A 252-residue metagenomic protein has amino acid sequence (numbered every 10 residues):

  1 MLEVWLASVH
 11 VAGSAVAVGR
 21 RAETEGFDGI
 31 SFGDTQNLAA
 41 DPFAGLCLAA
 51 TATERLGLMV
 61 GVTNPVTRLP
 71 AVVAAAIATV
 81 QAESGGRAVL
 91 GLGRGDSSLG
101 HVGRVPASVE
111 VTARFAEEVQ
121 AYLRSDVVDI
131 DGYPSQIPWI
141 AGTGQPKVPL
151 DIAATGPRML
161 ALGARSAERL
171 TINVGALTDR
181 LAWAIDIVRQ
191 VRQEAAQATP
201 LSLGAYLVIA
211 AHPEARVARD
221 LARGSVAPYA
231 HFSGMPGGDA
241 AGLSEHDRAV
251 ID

Functional and structural regions predicted by a protein language model:
M1-V60, V148: N-terminal beta1-alpha1-beta2 module of alpha/beta enzyme domains
L2-A7, I30-F32, G57-G61, A88-L92 (+3 more regions): Hydrophobic faces of well-ordered beta-strands that scaffold small-molecule active sites in alpha/beta enzyme cores
V9-G13, G33-D41, P65-A71, L177-L181 (+1 more regions): Acidic-and-aromatic substrate-binding clefts and catalytic sites of carbohydrate-active enzymes
H10-A22, A76, A153-L162: Short, acidic/polar
R20-T24, L46-G57, I77-A88, A164-R165 (+1 more regions): Acidic (Asp/Glu)-rich catalytic clusters
A39-C47, A176-V191: Active-site-adjacent beta->alpha loops and helix N-cap segments on the catalytic face of soluble alpha/beta enzymes
G103-A141, L181-D252: An alpha-helical appendage that flanks or caps ligand/catalytic pockets
Q145-I185: Loop-centered beta-sheet repeat module
